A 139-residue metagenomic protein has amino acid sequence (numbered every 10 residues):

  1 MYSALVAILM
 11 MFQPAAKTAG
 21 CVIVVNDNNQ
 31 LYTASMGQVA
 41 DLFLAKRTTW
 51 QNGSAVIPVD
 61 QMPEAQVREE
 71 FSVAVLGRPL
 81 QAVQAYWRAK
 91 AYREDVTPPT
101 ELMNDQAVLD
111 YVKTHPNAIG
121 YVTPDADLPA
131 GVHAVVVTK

Functional and structural regions predicted by a protein language model:
Y2-M11: Bacterial N-terminal signal peptides
A16-K139: Exported/periplasmic ABC-transporter solute-binding proteins
